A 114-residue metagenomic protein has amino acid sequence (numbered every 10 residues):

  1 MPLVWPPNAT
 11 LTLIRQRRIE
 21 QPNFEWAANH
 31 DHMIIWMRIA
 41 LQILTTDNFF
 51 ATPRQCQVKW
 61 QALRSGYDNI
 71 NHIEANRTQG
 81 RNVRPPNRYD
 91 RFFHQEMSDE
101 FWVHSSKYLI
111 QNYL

Functional and structural regions predicted by a protein language model:
P2-T46, W60-E74, W102: Eukaryotic helical DNA- and histone-tail-recognition domains of regulatory proteins
A28, T52, N82-P86: Long low-complexity intrinsically disordered regions
L44-Q55: Short, basic interhelical loop/turn and adjoining N-cap of the next helix at nucleic-acid- or acidic-partner-contacting
A62-L114: Alpha-helical protein-interaction modules and their immediate flanks at structured-to-disordered junctions
